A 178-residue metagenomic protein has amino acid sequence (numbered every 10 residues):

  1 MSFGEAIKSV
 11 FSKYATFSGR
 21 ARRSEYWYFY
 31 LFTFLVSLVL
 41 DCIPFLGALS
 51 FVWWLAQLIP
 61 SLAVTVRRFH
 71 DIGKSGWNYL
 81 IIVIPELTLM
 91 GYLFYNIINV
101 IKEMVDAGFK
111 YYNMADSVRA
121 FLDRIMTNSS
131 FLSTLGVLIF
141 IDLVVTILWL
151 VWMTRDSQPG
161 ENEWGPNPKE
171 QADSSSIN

Functional and structural regions predicted by a protein language model:
M1-V36, P60-N78, L150-N178: Membrane-interface extramembranous regions at the lipid-water interface
E5-A6, G47-A48, D123: Generic signal for short, ordered secondary-structure residues within or immediately flanking folded domains
K13, E25, G91, K110-Y111: Intrinsically disordered, low-complexity N-terminal regions enriched in serine/proline/glycine with scattered basic
S24-L62, G76-E103, S130-T154: Hydrophobic alpha-helical transmembrane segments in multi-pass membrane proteins
N78-Y79, V83, M104-M114, P166-E170: Cytosolic juxtamembrane segments of membrane proteins
V100-S130: Membrane-interfacial helical/loop segments at transmembrane boundaries in membrane proteins
